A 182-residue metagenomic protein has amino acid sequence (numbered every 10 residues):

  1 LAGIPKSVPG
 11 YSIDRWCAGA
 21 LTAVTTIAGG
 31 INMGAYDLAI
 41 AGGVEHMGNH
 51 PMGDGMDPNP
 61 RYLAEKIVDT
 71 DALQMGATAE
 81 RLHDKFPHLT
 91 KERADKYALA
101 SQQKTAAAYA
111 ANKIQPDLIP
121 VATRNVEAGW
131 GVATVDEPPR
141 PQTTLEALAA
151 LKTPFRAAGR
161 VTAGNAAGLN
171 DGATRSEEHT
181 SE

Functional and structural regions predicted by a protein language model:
L1-Y36, T70-A77, Q142-G168: Conserved catalytic cysteine-centered active-site region of acyl-thioester-dependent Claisen-condensing enzymes
G3-I4, P87, V126, S181: Short loop segments at secondary-structure junctions
I13-V44, H83-K113, R175-S181: Active-site-proximal alpha-helical scaffold in enzymes
M33-L82: Flexible glycine-/small-residue-enriched beta->alpha junction loops that bind anionic phosphate/pyrophosphate groups
P60-A64, L82-T90, A158-V161: Short amphipathic alpha-helical segments at helix-loop
R93-S176, S181: N-terminal extracellular/periplasmic Venus flytrap/periplasmic-binding protein-like
